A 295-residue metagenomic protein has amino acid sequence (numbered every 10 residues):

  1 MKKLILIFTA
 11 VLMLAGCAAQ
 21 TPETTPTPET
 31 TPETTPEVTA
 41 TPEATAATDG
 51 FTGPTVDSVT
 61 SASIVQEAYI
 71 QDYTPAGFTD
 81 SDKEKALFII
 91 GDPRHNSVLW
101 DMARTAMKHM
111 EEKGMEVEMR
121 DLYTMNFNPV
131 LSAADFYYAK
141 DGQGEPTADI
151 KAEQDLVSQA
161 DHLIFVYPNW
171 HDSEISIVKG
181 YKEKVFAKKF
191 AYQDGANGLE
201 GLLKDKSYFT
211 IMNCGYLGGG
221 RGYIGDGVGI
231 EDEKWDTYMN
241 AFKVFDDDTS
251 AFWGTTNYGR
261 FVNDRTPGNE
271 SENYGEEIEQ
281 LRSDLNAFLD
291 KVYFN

Functional and structural regions predicted by a protein language model:
M1-L4: Positively charged n-region of N-terminal signal peptides that target proteins for export
M13-G16: C-terminal motif of bacterial Sec signal peptides marking the signal peptidase cleavage site
A18-Q20: Bacterial signal peptide processing site
F51-D80, E231-N295: Glycine-rich phosphate/pyrophosphate-binding loop and the adjoining helix
E67-Y73, Y138-S158, E277-D284: Glycine-rich, highly charged phosphate/nucleotide-binding loops
G114-F127, F261-D264: A short beta-strand-loop structural module common to alpha/beta enzyme folds
L122-Q143: N-terminal beta-loop-helix "entrance" segment that forms/cooperates in small-molecule cofactor or anionic ligand
G144-E145, D149-Y238: Helix-loop-strand module that forms the ligand-binding subsite of alpha/beta enzymes
